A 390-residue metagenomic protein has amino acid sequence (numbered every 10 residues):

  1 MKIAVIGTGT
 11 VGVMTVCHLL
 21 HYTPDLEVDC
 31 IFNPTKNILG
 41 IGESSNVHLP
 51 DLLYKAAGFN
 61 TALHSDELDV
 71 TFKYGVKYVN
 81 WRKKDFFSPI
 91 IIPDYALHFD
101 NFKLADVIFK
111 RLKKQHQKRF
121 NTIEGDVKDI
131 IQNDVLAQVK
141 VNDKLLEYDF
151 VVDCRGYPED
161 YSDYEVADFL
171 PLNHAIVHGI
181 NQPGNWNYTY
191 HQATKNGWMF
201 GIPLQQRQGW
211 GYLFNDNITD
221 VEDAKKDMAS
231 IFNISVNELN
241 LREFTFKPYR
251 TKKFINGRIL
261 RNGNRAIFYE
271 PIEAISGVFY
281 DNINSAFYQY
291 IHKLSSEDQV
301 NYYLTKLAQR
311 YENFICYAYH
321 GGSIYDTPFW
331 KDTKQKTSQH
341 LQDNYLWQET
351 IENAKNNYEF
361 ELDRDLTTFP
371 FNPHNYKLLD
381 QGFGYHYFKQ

Functional and structural regions predicted by a protein language model:
M1-G9: Beta1/beta-strand and adjacent pyrophosphate-binding region of the FAD-binding site in flavoprotein oxidoreductases
G12-V13: N-terminal Rossmann-fold NAD(P) dinucleotide-binding loop
L20-I41: Glycine-rich FAD pyrophosphate-binding loop
I38-I92: N-terminal FAD cofactor-binding segment of flavoenzymes
V107, R111-D227: Predominantly flavin-linked oxidoreductase catalytic cores and closely associated redox partners
T194-F246, I267-V278, K293: Conserved FAD/dinucleotide-binding core of flavoprotein oxidoreductases
Y249-F314: Conserved mid-domain beta->alpha element of the FAD-binding
Q289, K293-Q390: Long, low-complexity C-terminal extensions of enzymes
